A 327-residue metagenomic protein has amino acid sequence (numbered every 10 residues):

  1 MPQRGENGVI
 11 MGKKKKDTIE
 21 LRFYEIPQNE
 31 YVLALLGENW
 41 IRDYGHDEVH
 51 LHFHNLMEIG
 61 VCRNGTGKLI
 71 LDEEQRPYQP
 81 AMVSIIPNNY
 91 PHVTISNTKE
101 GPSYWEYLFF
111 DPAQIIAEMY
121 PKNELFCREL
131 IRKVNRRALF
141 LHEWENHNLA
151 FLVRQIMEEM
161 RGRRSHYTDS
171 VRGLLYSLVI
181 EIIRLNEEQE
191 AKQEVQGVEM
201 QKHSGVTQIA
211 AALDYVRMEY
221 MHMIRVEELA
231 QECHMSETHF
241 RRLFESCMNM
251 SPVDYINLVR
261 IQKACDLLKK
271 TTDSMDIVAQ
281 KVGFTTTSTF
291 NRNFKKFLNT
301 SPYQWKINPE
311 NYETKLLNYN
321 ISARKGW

Functional and structural regions predicted by a protein language model:
M1-I85, N123-C127, R136-R137, N146 (+2 more regions): Generic protein-terminus/edge-of-domain signal
P2-I41, P91-E158, I180, R184-A191: A hydrophobic/aromatic-rich effector-binding and dimerization subdomain of bacterial HTH-type transcriptional regulators
R63, A150-R161, L213, R217-Y220 (+1 more regions): Regular secondary-structure segments
N135-E145, M160-V171, I180-M218, H222 (+2 more regions): Short, Lys/Arg-enriched, Trp-marked, Pro/Gly-tolerant hinge/linker segments that flank
R184-E187, Y215-I261, D273, A279-N308: Basic/polar phosphate-binding segments, predominantly the helix-turn-helix DNA-binding elements of transcriptional
A211, V259-K263, Y312: Alpha-helical structural segments
